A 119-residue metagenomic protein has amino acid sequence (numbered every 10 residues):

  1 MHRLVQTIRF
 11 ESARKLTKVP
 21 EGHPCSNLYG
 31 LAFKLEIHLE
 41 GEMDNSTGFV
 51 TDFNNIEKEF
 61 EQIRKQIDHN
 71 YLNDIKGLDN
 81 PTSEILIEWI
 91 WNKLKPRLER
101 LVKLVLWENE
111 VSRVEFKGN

Functional and structural regions predicted by a protein language model:
M1-N119: Charge-rich, low-complexity N-terminal segments
